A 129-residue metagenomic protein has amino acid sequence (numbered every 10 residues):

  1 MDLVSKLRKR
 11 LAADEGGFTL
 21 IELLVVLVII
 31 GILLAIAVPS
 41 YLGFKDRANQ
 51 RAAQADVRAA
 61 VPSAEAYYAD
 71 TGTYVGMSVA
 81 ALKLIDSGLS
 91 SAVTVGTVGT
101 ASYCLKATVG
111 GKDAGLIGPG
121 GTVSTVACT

Functional and structural regions predicted by a protein language model:
M1-F18: N-terminal leader/signal peptides at the extreme start of proteins
D2-K6, S40, A59: Alpha-helical transmission elements in cytosolic ATPase-linked domains
D2-V4, P62-T129: Periplasmic/extracellular, small/polar-rich flexible segments of pilin-like filament-forming proteins
K9, G43-D46, P62, A66-A69: Regular, well-ordered alpha-helical segments
D14-Y41: N-terminal single-pass transmembrane signal-anchor helix
L27, Q54, V61: Conserved catalytic core of two-component sensor histidine kinases
L42-V57: Aliphatic-rich helix starts adjacent to a transmembrane/signal segment
